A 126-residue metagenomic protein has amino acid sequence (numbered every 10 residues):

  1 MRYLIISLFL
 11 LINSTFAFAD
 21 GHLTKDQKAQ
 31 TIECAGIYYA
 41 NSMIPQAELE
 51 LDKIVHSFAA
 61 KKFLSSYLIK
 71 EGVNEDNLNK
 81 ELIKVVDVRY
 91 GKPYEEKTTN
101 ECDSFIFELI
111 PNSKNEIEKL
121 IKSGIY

Functional and structural regions predicted by a protein language model:
Y3-T15: Sec-dependent N-terminal signal peptides
S7, H22-L23, Y90: Generic detector of short alpha-helix boundary/capping microenvironments and adjacent low-complexity segments
N13, Y38-Y39, I106: Generic short alpha-helical hydrophobic face used as a protein-protein interaction/packing hotspot
A17-A19: Boundary at the C-terminal end of the N-terminal hydrophobic targeting segment
L23-V73: Short N-proximal segments of mature Sec-exported proteins
D52-Y126: Compact alpha-helical subdomains of small soluble proteins
